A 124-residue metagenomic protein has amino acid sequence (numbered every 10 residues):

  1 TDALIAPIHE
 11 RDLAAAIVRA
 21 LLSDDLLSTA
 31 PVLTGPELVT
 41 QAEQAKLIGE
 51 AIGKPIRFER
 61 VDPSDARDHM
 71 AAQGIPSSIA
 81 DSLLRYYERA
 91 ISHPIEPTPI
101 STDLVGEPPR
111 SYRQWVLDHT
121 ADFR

Functional and structural regions predicted by a protein language model:
T1-P7: Rossmann-fold dinucleotide-binding core
R11-S82, H93-R124: Mid/C-terminal beta-alpha module of Rossmann-like enzyme folds, strongest in SDR-family dehydrogenases/epimerases
